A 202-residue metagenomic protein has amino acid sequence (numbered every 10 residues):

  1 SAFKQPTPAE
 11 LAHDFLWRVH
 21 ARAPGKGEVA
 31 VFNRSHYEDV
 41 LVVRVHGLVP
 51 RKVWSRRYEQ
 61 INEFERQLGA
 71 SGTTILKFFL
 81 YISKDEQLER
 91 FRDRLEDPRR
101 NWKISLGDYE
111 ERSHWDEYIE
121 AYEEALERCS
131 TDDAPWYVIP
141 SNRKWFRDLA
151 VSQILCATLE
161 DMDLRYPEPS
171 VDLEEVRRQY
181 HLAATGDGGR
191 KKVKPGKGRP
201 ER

Functional and structural regions predicted by a protein language model:
S1-Y58: Conserved nucleotide-sensing/catalytic segment adjacent to the nucleotide-binding pocket in NTP-handling enzymes
A2, A30-N33, I75-F79, V138: A structural signal for short, well-ordered beta-strand segments and their strand-loop junctions that often border
F3-P6, L80, S141-K144: An acidic- and aromatic-residue-enriched active-site/binding cleft used to recognize and process polar
A21-G25, Q67-T73, C129-T131: Conserved catalytic network of the ASCE P-loop NTPase/AAA+ motor domain
H36-E38, I82-D85, R143-W145: Short, solvent-exposed loop/turn segments at secondary-structure junctions
V42-Q60, L68-E120, P167-E174, H181: A glycine- and Lys/Arg-enriched "phosphate-lid" helix/loop adjacent to the NTP-binding pocket of small-molecule kinases
F64: Phosphate-binding/switch loop-helix module in NTP-utilizing enzymes
Y118-E123, E127-R202: NTP-dependent small-molecule kinase module
